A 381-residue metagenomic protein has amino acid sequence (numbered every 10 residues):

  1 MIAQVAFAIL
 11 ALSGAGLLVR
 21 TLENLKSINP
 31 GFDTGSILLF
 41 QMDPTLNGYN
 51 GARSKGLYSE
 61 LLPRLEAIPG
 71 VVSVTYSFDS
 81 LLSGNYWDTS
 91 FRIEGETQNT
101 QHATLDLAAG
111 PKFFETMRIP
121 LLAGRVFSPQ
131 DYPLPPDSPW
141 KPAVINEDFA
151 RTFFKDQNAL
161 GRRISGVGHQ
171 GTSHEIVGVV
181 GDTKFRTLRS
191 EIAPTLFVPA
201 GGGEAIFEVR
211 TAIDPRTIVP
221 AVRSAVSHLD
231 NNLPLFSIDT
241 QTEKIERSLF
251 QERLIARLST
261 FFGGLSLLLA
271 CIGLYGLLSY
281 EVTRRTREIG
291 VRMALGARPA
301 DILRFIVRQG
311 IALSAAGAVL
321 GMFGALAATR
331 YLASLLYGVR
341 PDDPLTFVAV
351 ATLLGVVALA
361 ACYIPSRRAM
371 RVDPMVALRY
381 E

Functional and structural regions predicted by a protein language model:
M1-T21, R253-R287, A315-A316, V356-A360: Hydrophobic alpha-helical transmembrane segments of multi-pass inner-membrane transport and secretion
F7-S36, S279, Y331-P341, S366 (+1 more regions): Alpha-helical transmembrane segments
R20, R308-M370: Small-residue-rich transmembrane alpha-helices
E23-D43, A67, P120, S190-E191 (+1 more regions): Membrane-proximal juxtamembrane linkers immediately C-terminal to transmembrane helices
S59-Q251, R257-T260: Mid-to-C-terminal secondary-structure elements that act as membrane-proximal/extracytoplasmic interface segments
G124, N146, G296, G321 (+1 more regions): Conserved G/P- and acidic residue-centered "switch" motifs that form tight phosphate/ATP-binding loops in soluble
L249-S266, R308, A312, P344-A349: N-terminal membrane-entry
I272-L313, R371-R379: Intracellular coupling helices
